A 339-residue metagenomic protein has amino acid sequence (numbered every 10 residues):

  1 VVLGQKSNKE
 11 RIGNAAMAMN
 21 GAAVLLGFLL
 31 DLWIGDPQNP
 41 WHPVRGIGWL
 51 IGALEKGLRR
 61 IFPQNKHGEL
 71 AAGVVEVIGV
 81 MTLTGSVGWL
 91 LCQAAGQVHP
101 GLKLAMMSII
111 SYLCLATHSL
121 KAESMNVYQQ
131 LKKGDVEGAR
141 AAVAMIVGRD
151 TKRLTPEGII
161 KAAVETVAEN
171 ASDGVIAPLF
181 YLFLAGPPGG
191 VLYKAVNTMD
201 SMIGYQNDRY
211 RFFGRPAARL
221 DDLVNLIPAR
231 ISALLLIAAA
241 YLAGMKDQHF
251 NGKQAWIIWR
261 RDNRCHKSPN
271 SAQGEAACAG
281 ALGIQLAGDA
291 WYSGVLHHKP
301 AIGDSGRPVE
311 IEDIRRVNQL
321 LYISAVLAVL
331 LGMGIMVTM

Functional and structural regions predicted by a protein language model:
L3, I12-L192, G204-M339: Hydrophobic alpha-helical transmembrane segments
K6-S7: Polybasic, lysine-rich low-complexity intrinsically disordered segments
N197: Substrate/ligand-engaging "lid" and interaction regions
D200-S201: Glycine-rich phosphate/dinucleotide-binding loop and adjoining beta-alpha-beta core of small-molecule
